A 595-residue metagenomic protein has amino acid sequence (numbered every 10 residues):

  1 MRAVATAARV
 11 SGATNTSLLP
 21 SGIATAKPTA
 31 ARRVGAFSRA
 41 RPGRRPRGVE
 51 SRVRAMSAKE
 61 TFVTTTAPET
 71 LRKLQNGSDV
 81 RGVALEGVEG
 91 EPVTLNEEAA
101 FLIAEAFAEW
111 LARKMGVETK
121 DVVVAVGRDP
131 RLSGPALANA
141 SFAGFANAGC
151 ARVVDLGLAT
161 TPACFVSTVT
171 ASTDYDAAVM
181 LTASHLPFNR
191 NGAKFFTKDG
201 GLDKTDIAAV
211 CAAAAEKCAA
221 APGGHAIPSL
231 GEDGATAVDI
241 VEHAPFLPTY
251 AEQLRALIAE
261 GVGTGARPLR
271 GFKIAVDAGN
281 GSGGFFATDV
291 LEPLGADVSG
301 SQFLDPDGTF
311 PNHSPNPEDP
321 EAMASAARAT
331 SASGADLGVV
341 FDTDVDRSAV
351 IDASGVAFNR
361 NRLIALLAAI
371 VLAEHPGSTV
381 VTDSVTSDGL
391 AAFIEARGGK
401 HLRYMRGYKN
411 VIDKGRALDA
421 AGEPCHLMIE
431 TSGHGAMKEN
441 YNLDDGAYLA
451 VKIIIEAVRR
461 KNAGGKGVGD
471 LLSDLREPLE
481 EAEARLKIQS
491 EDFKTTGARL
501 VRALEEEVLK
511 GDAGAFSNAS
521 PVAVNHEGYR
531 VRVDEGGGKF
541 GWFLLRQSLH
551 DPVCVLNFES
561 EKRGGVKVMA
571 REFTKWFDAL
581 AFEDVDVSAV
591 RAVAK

Functional and structural regions predicted by a protein language model:
M1-A40: N-terminal chloroplast transit peptides
R41-R44, G48-S141, T236-G271: An N-terminal, well-structured beta->alpha segment
R72-E89, A278, L427-T431, Y441-G446: Conserved phosphate/anionic-ligand binding catalytic regions in large, soluble enzymes, centered on
D79, V126, C164, V179 (+11 more regions): Buried hydrophobic positions in well-ordered alpha/beta secondary-structure cores of metabolic enzymes
E109, R113, V117, V123-R190 (+1 more regions): N-terminal small/polar loop signature for handling phosphorylated ligands or for N-terminal nucleophile
A146, L156-A163, A209-E252, A256 (+2 more regions): Proline/glycine-rich low-complexity loops and linkers
N189-S333: Gly/Ser/Thr-enriched, mixed-charge loops and adjacent short helices that form phosphate/oxyanion-binding elements
L337, H375-N557, K562-K595: Phosphate-binding and adjacent anionic-ligand microenvironments
